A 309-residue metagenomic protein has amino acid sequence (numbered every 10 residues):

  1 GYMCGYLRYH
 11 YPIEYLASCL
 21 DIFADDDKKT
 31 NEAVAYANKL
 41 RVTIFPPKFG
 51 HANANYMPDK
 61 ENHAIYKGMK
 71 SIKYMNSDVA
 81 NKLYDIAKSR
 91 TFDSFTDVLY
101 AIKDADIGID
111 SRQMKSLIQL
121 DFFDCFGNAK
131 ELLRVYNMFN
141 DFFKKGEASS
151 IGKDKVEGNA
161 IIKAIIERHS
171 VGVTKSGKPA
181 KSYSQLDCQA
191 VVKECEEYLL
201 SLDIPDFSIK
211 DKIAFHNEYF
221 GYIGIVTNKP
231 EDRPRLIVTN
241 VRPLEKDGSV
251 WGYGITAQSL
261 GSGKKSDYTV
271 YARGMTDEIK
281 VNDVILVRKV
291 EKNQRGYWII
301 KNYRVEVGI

Functional and structural regions predicted by a protein language model:
G1-I309: Noncatalytic, beta-rich nucleic-acid-contacting surfaces in large DNA/RNA-processing enzymes
